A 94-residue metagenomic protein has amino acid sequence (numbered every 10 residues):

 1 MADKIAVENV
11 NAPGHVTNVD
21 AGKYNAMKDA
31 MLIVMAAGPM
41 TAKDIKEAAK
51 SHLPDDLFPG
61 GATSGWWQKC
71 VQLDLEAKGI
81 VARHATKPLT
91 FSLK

Functional and structural regions predicted by a protein language model:
M1-I33: Long, low-complexity, charged/polar intrinsically disordered regions in eukaryotic proteins
I33-D44: Short capping segments at the starts of secondary-structure elements
M35, L53-L57, G79: Short amphipathic alpha-helical interaction patches enriched in hydrophobic/aromatic residues with interspersed Lys/Arg
D44-K50, L75: A short acidic, leucine-rich amphipathic alpha-helix
K50-K69: Short, positively charged loop/turn segments that connect secondary-structure elements
E76-T86: A short, conserved structural fragment
T86-K94: Short, cationic-aromatic polyanion-contact patches
